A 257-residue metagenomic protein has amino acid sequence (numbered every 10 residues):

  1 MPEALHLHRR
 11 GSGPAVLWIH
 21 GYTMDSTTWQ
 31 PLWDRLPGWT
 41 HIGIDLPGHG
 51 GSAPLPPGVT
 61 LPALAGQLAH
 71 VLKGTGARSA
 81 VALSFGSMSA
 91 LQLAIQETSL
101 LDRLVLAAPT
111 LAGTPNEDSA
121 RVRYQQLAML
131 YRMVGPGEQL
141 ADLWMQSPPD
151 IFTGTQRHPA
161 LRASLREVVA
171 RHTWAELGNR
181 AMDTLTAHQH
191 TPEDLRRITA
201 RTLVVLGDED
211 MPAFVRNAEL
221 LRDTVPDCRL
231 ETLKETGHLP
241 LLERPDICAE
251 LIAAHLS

Functional and structural regions predicted by a protein language model:
L5-P54: Conserved HGGG/HGGXW glycine-rich cap/lid loop of the alpha/beta-hydrolase fold
P62-R78: Conserved acidic catalytic loop of the alpha/beta-hydrolase fold
A82-G86, A90: Gly/Ala-rich beta-loop-alpha elbow adjacent to hydrolase catalytic centers
I95-Q96, L101-M133: Flexible "cap/lid" loop of the alpha/beta hydrolase fold
P115, V134-D194: Conserved alpha/beta-hydrolase catalytic His-Asp/Glu region
I198, V204-L206: Short beta-strand/loop motif that positions the catalytic acidic residue of the alpha/beta-hydrolase fold
E209-A213: Acidic catalytic loop of the alpha/beta-hydrolase fold
T236-P245, A249: Catalytic histidine-centered segment of alpha/beta-hydrolase-like enzymes
